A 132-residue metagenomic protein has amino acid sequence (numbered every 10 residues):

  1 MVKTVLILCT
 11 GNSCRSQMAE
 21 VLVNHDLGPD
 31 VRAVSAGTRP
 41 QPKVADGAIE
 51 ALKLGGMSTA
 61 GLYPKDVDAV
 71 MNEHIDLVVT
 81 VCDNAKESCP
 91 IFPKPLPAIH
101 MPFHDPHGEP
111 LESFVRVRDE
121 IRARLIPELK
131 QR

Functional and structural regions predicted by a protein language model:
M1-D68: Conserved active-site segments centered on acidic
N12, L52, V78-V79, I121: Conserved small-residue
S35, T80, I99-P102: Structural signal for conserved beta-strand scaffold positions within catalytic alpha/beta enzyme cores
I49, L77-V79, D105, R124: Alpha-helix boundary/capping detector
L62, D68-P93: Mid-chain, well-packed structural core segment of small domains
K86-R132: Phosphate-binding/catalytic loops
